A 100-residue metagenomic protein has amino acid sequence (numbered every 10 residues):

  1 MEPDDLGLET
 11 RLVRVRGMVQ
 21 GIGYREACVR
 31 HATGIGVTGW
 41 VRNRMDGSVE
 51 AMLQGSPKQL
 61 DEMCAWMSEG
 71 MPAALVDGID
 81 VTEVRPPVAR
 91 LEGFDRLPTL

Functional and structural regions predicted by a protein language model:
M1-L100: Intrinsically disordered, low-complexity, mixed-charge
